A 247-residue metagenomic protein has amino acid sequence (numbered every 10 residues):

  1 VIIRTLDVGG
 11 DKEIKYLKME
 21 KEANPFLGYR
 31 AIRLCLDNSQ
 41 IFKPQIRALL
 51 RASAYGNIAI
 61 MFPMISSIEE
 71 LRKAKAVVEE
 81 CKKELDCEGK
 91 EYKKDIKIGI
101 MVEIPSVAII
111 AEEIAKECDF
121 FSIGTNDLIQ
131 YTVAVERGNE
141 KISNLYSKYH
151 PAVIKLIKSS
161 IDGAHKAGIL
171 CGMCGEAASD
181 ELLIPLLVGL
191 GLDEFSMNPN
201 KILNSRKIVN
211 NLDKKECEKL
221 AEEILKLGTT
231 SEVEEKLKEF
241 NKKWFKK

Functional and structural regions predicted by a protein language model:
V1-K247: Conserved alpha/beta-domain cores
